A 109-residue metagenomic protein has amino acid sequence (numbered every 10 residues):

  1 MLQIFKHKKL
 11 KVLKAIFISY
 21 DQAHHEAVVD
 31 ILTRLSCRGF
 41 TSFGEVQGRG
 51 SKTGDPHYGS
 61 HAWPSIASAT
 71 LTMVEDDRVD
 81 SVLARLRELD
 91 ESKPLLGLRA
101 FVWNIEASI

Functional and structural regions predicted by a protein language model:
M1-I109: Positively charged, small/polar-rich N-terminal and surface patches that mediate targeting and assembly and bind
